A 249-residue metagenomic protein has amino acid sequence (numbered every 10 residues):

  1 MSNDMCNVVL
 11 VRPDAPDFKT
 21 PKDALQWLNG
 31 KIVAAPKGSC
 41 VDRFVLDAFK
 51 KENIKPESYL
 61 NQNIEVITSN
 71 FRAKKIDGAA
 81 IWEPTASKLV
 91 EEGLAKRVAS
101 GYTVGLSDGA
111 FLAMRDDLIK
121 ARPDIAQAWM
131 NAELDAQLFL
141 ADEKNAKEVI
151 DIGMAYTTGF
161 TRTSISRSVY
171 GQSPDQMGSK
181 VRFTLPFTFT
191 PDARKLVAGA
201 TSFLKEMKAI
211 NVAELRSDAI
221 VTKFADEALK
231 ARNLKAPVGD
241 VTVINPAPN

Functional and structural regions predicted by a protein language model:
M1-Q62, N70, D77-E83, L106 (+1 more regions): Short, glycine-/small- and polar/acidic-enriched structural segments that line small-molecule recognition paths
M1-S2, T20, V33-V41, Y59 (+7 more regions): Extracytoplasmic/periplasmic, Sec-exported soluble proteins
P16-L25, G171-L185, K235-P248: Charged, glycine/proline-rich intrinsically disordered loops and linkers
K50-K51, K55, A95, G159-T161 (+1 more regions): Short coil/loop linkers at secondary-structure junctions
E65-T161: Pocket-lining segment of extracytoplasmic ligand-binding domains
A121-V212: Secondary-structure end/capping motifs
A198-N249: Conserved C-terminal helix/tail region of periplasmic/extracytoplasmic solute-binding proteins
